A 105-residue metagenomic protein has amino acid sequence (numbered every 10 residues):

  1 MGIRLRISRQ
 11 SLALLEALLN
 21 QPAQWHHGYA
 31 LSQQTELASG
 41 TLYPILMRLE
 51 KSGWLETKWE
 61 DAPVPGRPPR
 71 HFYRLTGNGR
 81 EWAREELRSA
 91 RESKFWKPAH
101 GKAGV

Functional and structural regions predicted by a protein language model:
G2-T41: N-terminal helix-turn-helix DNA-binding core of bacterial DNA-binding proteins
S11, G53, P69-H71: A generic structural signal for short beta-strands and their flanking turns/coil linkers
L46-S52: Short, hydrophobic-biased segments on the C-terminal half of alpha helices that form "recognition helices"
M47, E60, E85: Surface loops and adjacent helix of pleckstrin homology
S52-G66: Beta-hairpin "wing" of winged helix-turn-helix
V64-L87: Basic, amphipathic "hinge/linker" alpha-helix immediately C-terminal to the N-terminal HTH DNA-binding motif
R80-V105: Amphipathic alpha-helical dimerization/coiled-coil segments that flank or bridge DNA-binding/regulatory modules
